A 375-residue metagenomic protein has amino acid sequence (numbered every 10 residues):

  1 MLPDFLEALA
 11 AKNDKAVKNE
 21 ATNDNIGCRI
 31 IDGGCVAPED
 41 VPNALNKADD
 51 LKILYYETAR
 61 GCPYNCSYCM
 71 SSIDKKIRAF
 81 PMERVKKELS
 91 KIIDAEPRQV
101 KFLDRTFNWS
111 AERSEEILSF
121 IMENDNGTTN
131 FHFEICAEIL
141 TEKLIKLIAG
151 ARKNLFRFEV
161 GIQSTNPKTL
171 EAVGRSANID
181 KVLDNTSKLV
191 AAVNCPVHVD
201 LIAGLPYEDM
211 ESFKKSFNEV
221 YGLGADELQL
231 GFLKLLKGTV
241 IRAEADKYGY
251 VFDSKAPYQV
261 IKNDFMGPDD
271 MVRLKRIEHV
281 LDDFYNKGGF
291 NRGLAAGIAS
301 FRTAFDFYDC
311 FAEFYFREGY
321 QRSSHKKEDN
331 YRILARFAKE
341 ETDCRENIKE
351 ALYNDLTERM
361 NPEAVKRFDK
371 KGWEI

Functional and structural regions predicted by a protein language model:
M1-D4, A8, R84, K91 (+3 more regions): Alpha-helical elements of Rossmann-like donor-binding domains used by nucleotide-donor carbohydrate transfer enzymes
M1-V41: Glycine-rich beta-alpha loop elements in corrinoid/cobalamin-binding modules across cobalamin-dependent enzymes
L2-D4, N65, W109-A111, K237-T239: Short catalytic/ligand-binding loop motif for oxyanion handling, primarily in non-cytosolic enzymes, centered on
D4, D269-R276, D306, D329: Generic recognition of short, well-ordered alpha-helical interface segments
D4-E7, R113, A172, D209-E211 (+1 more regions): Short secondary-structure transition/capping segments
K15-K18, H279-I375: Radical SAM enzyme core and accessory elements
V41-A191: Radical SAM [4Fe-4S] cluster-binding motif and immediate context
K86, I93-L103, T128-E134, I148 (+2 more regions): Conserved C-terminal portion of the radical SAM core fold that forms the substrate/S-adenosylmethionine-binding
